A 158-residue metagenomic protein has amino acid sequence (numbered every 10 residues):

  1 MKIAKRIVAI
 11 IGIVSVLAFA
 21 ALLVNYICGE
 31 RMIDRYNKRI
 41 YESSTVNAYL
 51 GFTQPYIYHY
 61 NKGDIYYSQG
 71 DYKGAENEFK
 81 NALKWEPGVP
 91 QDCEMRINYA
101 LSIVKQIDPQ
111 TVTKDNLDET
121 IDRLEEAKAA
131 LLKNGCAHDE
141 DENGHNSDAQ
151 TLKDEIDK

Functional and structural regions predicted by a protein language model:
M1-K2: N-terminal Lys/Arg-rich, disordered targeting/topogenic segments
K5-V24: Hydrophobic membrane-insertion alpha-helices, especially the h-region of bacterial N-terminal signal peptides
C28-E155: Alpha-helical protein-protein interaction scaffolds
